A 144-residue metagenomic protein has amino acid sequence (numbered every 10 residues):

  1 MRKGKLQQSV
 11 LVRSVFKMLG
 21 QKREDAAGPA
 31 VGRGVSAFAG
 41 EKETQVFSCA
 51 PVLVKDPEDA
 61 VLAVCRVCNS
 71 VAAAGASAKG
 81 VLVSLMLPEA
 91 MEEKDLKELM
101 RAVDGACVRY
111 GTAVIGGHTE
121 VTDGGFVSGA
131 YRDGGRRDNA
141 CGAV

Functional and structural regions predicted by a protein language model:
M1-P57, V83, D104-I115: Extreme N-terminal cap/leader segments of soluble proteins
R33-A37, V64-A73, G117-E120: Short, charged beta->alpha transition segments
Q45, K79-V144: Glycine-rich anion-binding loops of enzyme active sites
P51-D59, L87-K94: Short coil/turn segments at secondary-structure boundaries
D56-V81, L99-R109: Small-aliphatic-rich amphipathic alpha-helix that forms the alpha element of a beta-alpha
